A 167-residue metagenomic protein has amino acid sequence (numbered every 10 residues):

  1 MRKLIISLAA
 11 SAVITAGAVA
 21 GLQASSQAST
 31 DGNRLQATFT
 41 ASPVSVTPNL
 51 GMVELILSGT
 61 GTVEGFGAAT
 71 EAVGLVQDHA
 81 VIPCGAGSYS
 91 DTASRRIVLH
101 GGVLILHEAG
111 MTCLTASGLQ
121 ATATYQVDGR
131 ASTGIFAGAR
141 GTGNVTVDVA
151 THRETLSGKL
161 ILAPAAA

Functional and structural regions predicted by a protein language model:
K3-S7, A16-L35: C-terminal region of N-terminal signal peptides and the immediate post-cleavage residues of exported proteins
S26-A167: Beta-strand-enriched cores of mature, soluble protein domains
